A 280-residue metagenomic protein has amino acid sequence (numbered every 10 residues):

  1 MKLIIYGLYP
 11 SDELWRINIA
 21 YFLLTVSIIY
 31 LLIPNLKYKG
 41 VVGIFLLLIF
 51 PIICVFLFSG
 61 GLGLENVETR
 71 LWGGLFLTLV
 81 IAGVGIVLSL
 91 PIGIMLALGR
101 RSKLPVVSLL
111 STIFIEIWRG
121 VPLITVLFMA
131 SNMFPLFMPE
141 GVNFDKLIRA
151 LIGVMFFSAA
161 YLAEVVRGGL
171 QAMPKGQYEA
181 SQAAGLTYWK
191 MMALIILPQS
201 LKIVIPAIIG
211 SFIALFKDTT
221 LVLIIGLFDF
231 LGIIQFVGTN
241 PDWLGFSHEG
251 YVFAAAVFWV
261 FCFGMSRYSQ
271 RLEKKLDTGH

Functional and structural regions predicted by a protein language model:
M1-H280: Transmembrane alpha-helices and adjacent helix-loop boundaries
